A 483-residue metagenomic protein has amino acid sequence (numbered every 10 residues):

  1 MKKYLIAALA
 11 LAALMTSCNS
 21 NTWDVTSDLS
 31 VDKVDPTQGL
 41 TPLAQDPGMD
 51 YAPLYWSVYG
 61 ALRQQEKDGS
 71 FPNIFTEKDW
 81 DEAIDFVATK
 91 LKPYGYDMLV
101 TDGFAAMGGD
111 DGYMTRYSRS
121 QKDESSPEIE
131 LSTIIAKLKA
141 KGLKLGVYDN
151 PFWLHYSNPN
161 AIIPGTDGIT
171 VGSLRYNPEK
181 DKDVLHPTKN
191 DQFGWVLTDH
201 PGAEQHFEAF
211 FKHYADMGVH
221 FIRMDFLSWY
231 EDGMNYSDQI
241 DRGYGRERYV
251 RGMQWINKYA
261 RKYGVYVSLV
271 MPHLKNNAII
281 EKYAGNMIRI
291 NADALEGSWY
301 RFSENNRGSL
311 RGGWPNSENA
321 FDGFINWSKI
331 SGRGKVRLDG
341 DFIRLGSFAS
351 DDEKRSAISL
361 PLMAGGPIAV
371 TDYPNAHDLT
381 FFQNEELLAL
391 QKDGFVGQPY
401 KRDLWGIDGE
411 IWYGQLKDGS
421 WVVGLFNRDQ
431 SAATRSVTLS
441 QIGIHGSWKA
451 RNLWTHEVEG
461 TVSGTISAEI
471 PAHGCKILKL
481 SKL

Functional and structural regions predicted by a protein language model:
M1, M15-Q38: Bacterial Sec-dependent N-terminal signal peptides
A7-L14: Bacterial N-terminal signal peptides
G48-S57, M253, N257-E457, S467-K482: Active-site-proximal substrate-binding groove within the catalytic cores of carbohydrate-active enzymes
M49-L54, K92-M98, A140-G146, M217-I222 (+1 more regions): Loop/turn elements at helix/coil->beta-strand transitions in domains of secreted/extracellular proteins
L54-E77, D110-E128, K189-Q205, S228-R248: The substrate-binding groove and active-site-proximal loops of carbohydrate-active enzymes, especially glycoside
A61-L62, T101-S120, D149-E179, L227-W229: Aromatic-lined carbohydrate-binding surfaces of glycoside hydrolases
D79-M107, Y214-H220: Catalytic domains of carbohydrate-active enzymes, especially glycoside hydrolases
P151-M217: Active-site-adjacent "subsite" loops/lids of carbohydrate-active enzymes
